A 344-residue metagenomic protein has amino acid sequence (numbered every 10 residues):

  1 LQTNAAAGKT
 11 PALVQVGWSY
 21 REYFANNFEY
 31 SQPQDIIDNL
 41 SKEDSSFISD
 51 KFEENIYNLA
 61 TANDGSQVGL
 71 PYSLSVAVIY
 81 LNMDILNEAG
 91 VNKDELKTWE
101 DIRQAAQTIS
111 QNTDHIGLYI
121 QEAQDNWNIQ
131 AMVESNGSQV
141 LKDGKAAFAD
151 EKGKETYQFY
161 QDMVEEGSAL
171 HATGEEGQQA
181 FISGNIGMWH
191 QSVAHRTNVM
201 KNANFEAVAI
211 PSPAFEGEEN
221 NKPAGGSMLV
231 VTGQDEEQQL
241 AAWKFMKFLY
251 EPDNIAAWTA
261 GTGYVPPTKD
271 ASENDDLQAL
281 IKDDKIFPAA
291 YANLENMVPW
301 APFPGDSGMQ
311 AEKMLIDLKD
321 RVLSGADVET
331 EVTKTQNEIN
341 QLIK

Functional and structural regions predicted by a protein language model:
L1-E22: Early extracytoplasmic/lumenal segment of secretory-pathway proteins
A6-A7, A89, K154, Q158 (+3 more regions): Extracytoplasmic/periplasmic substrate-recognition and gating elements
A12-Q15, G187-S192: Paired acidic/hydrophobic, glycine-rich loop segments that form the ligand-binding mouth/hinge of periplasmic-binding
W18-V76, V208-I210, A279: Hinge/lid segment of periplasmic solute-binding proteins
Q34-K51, E95, N112, L118 (+4 more regions): Short, solvent-exposed loop/beta-turn-alpha elements that line the ligand-binding surface or hinge of extracytoplasmic
A62, K285-I339: C-terminal capping/gating helix-and-loop segments adjacent to ligand/active sites or protein-protein/ligand interfaces
K97-R103, L170-I182: Short helix-initiation/N-cap motifs at beta->coil->alpha
A105-T108, D143-H171: Glycine-centered hinge/linker elements that transmit conformational signals in sensory and ligand-binding systems
